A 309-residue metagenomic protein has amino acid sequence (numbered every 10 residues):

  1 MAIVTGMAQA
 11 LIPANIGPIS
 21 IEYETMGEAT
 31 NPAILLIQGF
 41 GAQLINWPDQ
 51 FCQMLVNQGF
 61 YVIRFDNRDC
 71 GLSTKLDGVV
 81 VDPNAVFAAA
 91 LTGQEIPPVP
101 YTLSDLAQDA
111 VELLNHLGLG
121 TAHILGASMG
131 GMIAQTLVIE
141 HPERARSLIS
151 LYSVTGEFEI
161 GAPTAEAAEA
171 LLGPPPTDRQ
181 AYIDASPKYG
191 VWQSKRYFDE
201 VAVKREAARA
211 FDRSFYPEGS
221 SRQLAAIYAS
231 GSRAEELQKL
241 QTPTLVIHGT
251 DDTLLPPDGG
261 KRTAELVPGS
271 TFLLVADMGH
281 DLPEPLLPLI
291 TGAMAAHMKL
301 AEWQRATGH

Functional and structural regions predicted by a protein language model:
I19-G93: Conserved HGGG/HGGXW glycine-rich cap/lid loop of the alpha/beta-hydrolase fold
T92-P100, S104-A122: Conserved acidic catalytic loop of the alpha/beta-hydrolase fold
G131-P142, L148: Short glycine-enriched nucleophile-adjacent loop and the immediately C-terminal alpha-helix near the catalytic center
I139, L148-T177: Flexible "cap/lid" loop of the alpha/beta hydrolase fold
P163-E235, K239, R262: Alpha/beta-hydrolase
L240, V246-H248: Short beta-strand/loop motif that positions the catalytic acidic residue of the alpha/beta-hydrolase fold
T253-G259: Conserved alpha/beta-hydrolase "acid-adjacent" motif
S270-H309: Catalytic active-site module of serine/aspartate enzymes centered on a nucleophile-bearing elbow/loop
